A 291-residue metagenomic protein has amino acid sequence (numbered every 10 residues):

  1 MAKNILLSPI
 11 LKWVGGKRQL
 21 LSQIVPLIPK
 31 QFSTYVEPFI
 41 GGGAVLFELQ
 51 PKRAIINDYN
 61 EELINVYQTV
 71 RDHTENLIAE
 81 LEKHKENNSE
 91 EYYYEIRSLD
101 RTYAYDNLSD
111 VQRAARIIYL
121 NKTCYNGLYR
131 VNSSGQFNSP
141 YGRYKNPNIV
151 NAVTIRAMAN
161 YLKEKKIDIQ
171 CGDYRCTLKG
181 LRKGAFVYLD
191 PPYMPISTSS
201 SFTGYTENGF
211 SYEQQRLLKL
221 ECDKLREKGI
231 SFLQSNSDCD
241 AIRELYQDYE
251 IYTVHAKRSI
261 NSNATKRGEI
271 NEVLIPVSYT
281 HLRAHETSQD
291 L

Functional and structural regions predicted by a protein language model:
A2-Q19, P26-K30, H73-Y188, P192-F202 (+2 more regions): SAM-dependent nucleic-acid methyltransferase catalytic core
T34-E95: SAM cofactor-binding core of SAM-dependent methyltransferases, primarily the Rossmann-like beta-alpha-beta module
G41, Y67, I118, F232 (+1 more regions): A residue-level signal for conserved active-site and pocket-lining positions in enzyme catalytic cores
G42-V45, N60-E62, T123-Y125, Y174-T177 (+3 more regions): Short, solvent-exposed loop/turn segments at secondary-structure junctions
G184-I270: Conserved acidic-Pro-Pro-aromatic motif
V273-Y279: Conserved beta strand-loop-helix elements of the APE1-like EEP
T280-T287: Conserved small/polar residues in nucleotide/adenosyl-binding loops
D290: Cationic, low-complexity basic patches in intrinsically disordered or flexible, solvent-exposed regions
